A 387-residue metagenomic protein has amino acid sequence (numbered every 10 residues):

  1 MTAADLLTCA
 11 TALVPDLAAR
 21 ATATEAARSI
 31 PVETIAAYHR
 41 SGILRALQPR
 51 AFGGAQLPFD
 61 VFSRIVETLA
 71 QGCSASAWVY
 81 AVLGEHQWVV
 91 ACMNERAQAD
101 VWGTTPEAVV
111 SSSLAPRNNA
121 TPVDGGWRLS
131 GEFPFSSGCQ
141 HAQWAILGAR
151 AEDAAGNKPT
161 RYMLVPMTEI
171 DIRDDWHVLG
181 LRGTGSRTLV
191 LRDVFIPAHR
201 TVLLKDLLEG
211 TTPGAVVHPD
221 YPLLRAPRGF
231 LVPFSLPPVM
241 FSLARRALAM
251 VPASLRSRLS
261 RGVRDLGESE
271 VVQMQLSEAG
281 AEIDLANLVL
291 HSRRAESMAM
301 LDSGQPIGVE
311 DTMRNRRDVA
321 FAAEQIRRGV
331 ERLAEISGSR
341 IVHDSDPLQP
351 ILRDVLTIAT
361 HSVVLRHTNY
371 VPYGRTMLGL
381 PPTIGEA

Functional and structural regions predicted by a protein language model:
A18, T22-E25, L285-F321, E331-V342: C-terminal helix-coil-helix/basic helical segment that borders enzyme active sites and/or dimer interfaces and provides
I30-R40, L44-A142: Glycine-rich flavin
I35-A36, R96-A97, R264-E270, A299-D318 (+1 more regions): Charge-rich, acidic-biased intrinsically disordered regions
P122, F133, G148-A151, L164-M167 (+5 more regions): Short, structured patches in soluble enzyme cores that scaffold and shape functional sites
E132-I170, D175-W176, G338: DPxDG-like acidic metal-binding loop motif
G180, S186-I283: Glycine-rich beta->alpha junctions and the first turn(s) of the following alpha-helix
S242, S277-D284, A320-R327, R353-L356: Generic structural signal for well-ordered, non-transmembrane alpha-helical segments in soluble/cytosolic regions
S337-A387: Glycine-rich phosphate/cofactor-binding loops in nucleotide/flavin-utilizing enzymes
